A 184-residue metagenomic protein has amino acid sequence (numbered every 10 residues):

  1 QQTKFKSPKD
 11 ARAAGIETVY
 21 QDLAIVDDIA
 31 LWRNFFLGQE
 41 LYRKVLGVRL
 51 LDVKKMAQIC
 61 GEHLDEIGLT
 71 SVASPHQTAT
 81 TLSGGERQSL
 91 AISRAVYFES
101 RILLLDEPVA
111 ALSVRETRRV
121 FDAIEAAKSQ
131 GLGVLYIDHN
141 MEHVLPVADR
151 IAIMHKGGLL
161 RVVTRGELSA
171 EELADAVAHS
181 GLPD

Functional and structural regions predicted by a protein language model:
Q1-D184: Glycine-rich phosphate-binding loops of nucleotide-dependent enzymes
